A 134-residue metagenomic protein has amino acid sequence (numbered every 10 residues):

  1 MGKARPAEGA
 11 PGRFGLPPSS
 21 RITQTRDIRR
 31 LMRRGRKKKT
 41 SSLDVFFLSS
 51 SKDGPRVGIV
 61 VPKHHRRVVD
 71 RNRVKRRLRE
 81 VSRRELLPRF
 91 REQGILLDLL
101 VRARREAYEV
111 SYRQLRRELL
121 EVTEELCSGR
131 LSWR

Functional and structural regions predicted by a protein language model:
M1-R134: Positively charged, solvent-exposed patches that mediate nucleic-acid binding
